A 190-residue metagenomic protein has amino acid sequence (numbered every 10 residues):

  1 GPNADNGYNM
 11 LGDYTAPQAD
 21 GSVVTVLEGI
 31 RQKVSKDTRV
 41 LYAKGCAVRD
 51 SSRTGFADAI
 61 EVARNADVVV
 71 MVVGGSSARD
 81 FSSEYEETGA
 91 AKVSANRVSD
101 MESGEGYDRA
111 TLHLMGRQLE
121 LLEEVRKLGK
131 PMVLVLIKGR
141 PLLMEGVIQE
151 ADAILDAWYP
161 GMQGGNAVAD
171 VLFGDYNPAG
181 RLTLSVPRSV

Functional and structural regions predicted by a protein language model:
G1-V190: C-terminal non-catalytic regions of proteins with extracellular/luminal or membrane-system context
